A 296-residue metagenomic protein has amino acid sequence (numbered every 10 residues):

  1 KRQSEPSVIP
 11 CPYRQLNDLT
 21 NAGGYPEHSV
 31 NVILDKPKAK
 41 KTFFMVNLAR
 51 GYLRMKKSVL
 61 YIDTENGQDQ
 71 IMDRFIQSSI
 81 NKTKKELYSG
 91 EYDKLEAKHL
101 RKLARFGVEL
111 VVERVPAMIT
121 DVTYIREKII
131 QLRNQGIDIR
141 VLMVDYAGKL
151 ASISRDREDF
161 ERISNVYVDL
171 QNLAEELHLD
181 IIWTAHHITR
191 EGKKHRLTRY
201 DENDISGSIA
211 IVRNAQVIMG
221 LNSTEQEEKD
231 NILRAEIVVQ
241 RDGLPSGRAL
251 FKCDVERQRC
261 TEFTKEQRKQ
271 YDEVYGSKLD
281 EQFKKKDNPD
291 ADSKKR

Functional and structural regions predicted by a protein language model:
K1-E27, A104-G107, Q135, L173 (+2 more regions): Core recognition of P-loop NTPase motor domains used across DNA-transaction enzymes
N17-N21, G51-D138, S152, R248-F251: Cytosolic-facing regulatory segments adjacent to core modules
N31-L34, L60: Short hydrophobic/aromatic beta-strand immediately N-terminal to the Walker A/P-loop
P37: The conserved Walker
K40-K41: Conserved glycine(s) of the Walker
F44, L48: Hydrophobic positions on the alpha1 helix immediately C-terminal to the Walker A/P-loop
N81, L87, T123-L142, E175-L177 (+1 more regions): C-terminal regions of RecA-like/P-loop NTPase motor modules
K85-E91, R114-I119, A151-S164, K194-N203: Flexible beta-alpha connector loops of hexameric P-loop NTPases
